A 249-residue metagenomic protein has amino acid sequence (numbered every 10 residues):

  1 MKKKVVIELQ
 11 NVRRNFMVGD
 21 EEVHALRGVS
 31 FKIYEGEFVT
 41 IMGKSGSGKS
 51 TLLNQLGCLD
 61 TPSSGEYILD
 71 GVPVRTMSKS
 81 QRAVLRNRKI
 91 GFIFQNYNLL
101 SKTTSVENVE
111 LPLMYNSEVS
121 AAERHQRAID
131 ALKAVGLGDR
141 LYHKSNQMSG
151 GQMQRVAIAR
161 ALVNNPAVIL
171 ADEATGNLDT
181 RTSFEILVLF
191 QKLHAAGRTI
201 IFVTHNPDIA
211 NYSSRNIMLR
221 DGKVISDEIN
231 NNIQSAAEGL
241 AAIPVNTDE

Functional and structural regions predicted by a protein language model:
M1-K4, T247-E249: Short, Lys/Arg-enriched, disordered terminal segments
K4-L219: ABC family nucleotide-binding domain
K223-E249: Conserved beta-strand-loop-alpha-helix hinge in the C-terminal portion of ABC ATPase nucleotide-binding domains
